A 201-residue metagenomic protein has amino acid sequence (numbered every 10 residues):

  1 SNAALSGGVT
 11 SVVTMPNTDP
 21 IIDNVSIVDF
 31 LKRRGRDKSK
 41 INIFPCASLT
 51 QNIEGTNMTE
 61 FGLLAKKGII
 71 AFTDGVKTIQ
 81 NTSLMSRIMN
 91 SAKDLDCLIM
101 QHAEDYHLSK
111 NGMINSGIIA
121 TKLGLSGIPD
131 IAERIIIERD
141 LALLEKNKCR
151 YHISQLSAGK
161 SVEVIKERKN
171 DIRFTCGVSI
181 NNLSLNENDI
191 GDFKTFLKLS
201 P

Functional and structural regions predicted by a protein language model:
S1-N42, Q51-I70, S83-K93, I131 (+1 more regions): Alpha-helical scaffold segments that flank or form the walls of functional sites
A4, F44, T121-G124: Generic detector of intrinsically disordered, low-complexity, polar/charged segments
P16-I21, A47-T50, V76-T78, Q155-L156: Conserved short loop/turn motifs at secondary-structure junctions
M58-P201: Histidine/acidic residue-rich metal-binding segments in metalloenzymes
